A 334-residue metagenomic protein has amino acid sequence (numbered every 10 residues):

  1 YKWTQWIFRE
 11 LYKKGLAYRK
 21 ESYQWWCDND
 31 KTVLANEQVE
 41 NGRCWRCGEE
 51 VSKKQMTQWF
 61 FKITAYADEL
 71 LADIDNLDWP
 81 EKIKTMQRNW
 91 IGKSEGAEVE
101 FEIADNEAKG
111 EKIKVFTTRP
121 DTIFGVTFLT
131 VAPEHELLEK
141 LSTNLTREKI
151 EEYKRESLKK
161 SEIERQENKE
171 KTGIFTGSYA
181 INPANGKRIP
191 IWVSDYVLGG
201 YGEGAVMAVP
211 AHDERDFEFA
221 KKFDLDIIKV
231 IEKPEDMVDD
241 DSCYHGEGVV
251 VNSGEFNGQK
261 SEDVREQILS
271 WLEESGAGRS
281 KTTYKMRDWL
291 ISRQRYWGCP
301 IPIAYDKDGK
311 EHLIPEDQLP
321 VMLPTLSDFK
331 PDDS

Functional and structural regions predicted by a protein language model:
Y1-I113, A205-D333: Residue patterns forming the tRNA-binding/recognition surfaces of aminoacyl-tRNA synthetases and related DALR
V51-K53, F60-I63, F124-Y153, V249-E255: Nucleotide/phosphate-binding sheet-loop regions of phosphoryl- and nucleotidyl-transfer enzymes
S94-E98, T127, F175-G177: Short glycine-rich loop/turn motifs
T122-I123, N185: Short strand-connecting beta-turns/loops that link adjacent beta-strands
I123-F124, L198-G200, V321-L323: A short local loop/turn or secondary-structure capping micro-motif enriched for an aromatic residue
H135-D239: Catalytic alpha/beta core of large soluble enzyme barrels
